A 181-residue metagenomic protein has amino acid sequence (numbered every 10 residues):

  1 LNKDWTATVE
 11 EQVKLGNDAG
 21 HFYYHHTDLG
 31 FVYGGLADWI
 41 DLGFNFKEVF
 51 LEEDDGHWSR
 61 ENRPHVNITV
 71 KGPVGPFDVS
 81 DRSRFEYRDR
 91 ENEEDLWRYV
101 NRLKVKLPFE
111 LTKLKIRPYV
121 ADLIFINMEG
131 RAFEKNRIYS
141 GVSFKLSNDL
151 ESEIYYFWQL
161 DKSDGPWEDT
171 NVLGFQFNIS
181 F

Functional and structural regions predicted by a protein language model:
L1-L36, D41: Start-of-domain marker
K3-V9, A37-F44, G75-V79, L111-I116 (+1 more regions): Repeated loop/turn-to-beta-strand initiation elements of outer-membrane beta-barrel proteins
E11-N17, G35, F46-E52, G72-V74 (+5 more regions): Transmembrane beta-strands of outer-membrane beta-barrel pores
Y23-T27, R60-P64, D95-Y99, A132-N136 (+1 more regions): Residues that define the transmembrane beta-barrel architecture of outer-membrane proteins
E52-V79: Ordered, amphipathic secondary-structure segments that act as subunit-interaction surfaces in large macromolecular
I68, D169-F181: Outer-membrane beta-barrel "beta-signal"
D78-I124: Detector for outer-membrane/organellar transmembrane beta-barrel domains, recognizing the amphipathic beta-strand
R117-L146, E151-Q159: An amphipathic alpha-helical core segment
